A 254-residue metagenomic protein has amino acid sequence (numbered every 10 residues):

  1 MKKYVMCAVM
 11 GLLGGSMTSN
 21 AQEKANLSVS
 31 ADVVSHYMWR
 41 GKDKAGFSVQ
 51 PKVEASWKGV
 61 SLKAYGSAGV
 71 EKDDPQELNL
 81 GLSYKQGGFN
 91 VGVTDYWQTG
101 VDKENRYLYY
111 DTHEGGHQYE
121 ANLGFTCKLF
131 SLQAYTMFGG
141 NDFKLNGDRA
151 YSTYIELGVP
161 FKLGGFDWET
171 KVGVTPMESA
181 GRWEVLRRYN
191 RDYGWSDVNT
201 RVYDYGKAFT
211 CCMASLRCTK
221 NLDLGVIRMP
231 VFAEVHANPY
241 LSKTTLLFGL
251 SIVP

Functional and structural regions predicted by a protein language model:
M1-N26: Cleavable N-terminal export/targeting peptides
Q22-V70, Y135: Short glycine/proline- and aromatic-enriched beta-strand/turn motifs that initiate or cap beta-hairpins
L27, F47-V53, V60, L78-L80 (+6 more regions): Hydrophobic, lipid-facing positions within transmembrane beta-strands of outer-membrane proteins
V29-A31, V53, L62-A64, L82 (+6 more regions): Membrane-embedded beta-strand positions of outer-membrane beta-barrel proteins
V34-S35, E104-Y107, W195-V202: Extracytoplasmic loops and strand-loop junctions of Gram-negative outer membrane beta-barrel proteins
G59, L129, A134-F232, H236-S242 (+1 more regions): Outer-membrane beta-barrel transmembrane domain signature
L62-K85, N90-D111: Surface-exposed loop and membrane-interface regions of Gram-negative outer-membrane beta-barrel proteins
W97-Y154: Hydrophobic, well-structured mid-protein blocks that either form specific transmembrane helices
